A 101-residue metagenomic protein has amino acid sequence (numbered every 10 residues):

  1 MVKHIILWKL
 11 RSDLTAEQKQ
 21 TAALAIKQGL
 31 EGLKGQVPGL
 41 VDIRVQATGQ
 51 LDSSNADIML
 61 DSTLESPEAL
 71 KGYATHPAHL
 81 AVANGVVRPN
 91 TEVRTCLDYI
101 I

Functional and structural regions predicted by a protein language model:
M1-D57, E65-G72, D98-I101: Short S/T/G/P-rich N-terminal loop/turn motif that feeds into the first structured element of a domain
L64-T95: C-terminal structural segments of small proteins and small subunits
